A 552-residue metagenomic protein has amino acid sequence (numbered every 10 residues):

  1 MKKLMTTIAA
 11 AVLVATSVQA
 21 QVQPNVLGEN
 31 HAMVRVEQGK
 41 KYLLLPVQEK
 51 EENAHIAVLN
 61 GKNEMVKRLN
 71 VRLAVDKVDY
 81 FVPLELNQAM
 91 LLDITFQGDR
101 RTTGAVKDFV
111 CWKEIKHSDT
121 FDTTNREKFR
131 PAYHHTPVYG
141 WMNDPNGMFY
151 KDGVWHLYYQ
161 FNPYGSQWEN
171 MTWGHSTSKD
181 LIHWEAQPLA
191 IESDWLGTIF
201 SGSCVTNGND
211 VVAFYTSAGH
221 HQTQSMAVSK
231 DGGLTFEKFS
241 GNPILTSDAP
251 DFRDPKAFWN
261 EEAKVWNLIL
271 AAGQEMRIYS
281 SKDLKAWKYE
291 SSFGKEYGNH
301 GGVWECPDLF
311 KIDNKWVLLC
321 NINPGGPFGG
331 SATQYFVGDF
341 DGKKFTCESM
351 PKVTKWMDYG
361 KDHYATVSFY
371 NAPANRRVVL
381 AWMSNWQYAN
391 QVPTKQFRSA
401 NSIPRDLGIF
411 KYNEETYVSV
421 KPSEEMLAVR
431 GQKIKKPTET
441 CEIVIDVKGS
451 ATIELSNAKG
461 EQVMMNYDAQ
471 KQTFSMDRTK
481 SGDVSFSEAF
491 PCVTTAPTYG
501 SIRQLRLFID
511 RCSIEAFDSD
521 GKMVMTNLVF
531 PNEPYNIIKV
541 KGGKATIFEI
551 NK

Functional and structural regions predicted by a protein language model:
M1-V22: Bacterial Sec-dependent N-terminal signal peptides
V22-E64, L84-L86, M90-R101, F121 (+2 more regions): Beta-rich accessory regions
V22-M33, E64-L84, K107-N146, G165-W168 (+6 more regions): Surface loop/turn signatures of beta-propeller and other carbohydrate-active proteins
L45, I94-T95, D144-Y164, Q187-L189 (+8 more regions): Hydrophobic core segments of beta-strands in well-ordered, beta-rich domains
Q48-R100, T172-K179, V228-K230, S281 (+1 more regions): Non-cytosolic beta-sandwich-type ligand-binding/adhesion modules
A54, M171-W173, Q222-Q224, Q274-M276 (+4 more regions): Repetitive beta-architecture junctions, highlighting loop-to-beta-strand starts across blade-like repeats
Y164-S166, G197-T198, H220-Q222, E275-R277 (+9 more regions): Flexible loop/turn segments at secondary-structure boundaries
G174-S178, S225-G232, Y279-D283, S331-G342 (+1 more regions): Beta-propeller blade signature
